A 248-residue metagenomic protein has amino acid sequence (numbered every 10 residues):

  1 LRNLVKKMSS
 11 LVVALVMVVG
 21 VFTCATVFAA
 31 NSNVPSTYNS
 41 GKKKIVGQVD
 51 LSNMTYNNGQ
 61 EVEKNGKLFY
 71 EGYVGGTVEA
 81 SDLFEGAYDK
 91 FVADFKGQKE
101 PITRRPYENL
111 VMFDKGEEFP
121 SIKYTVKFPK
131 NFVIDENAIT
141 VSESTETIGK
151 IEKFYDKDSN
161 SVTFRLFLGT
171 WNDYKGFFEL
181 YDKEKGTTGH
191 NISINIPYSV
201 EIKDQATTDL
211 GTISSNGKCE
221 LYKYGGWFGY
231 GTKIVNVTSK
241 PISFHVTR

Functional and structural regions predicted by a protein language model:
L1-V12: Bacterial Sec-dependent N-terminal signal peptides
V19-S40: Sec-dependent signal peptide cleavage junction
P35-N65: Short, compositionally biased P/S/T/A/G/V-rich stretches that sit at domain boundaries
N58-E71, F113-K115: Short, solvent-exposed beta-strand/turn "edge" segments of beta-rich domains on protein surfaces
G76-S144: Low-complexity, serine/threonine/proline/glycine-rich extracellular segments that form mucin-like
P120-K130, I134-H190: Short helix-loop boundary/capping segments
S161-G226: Low-complexity, intrinsically disordered segments enriched in Ser/Thr together with acidic residues
Y222-R248: Short beta-strand elements
